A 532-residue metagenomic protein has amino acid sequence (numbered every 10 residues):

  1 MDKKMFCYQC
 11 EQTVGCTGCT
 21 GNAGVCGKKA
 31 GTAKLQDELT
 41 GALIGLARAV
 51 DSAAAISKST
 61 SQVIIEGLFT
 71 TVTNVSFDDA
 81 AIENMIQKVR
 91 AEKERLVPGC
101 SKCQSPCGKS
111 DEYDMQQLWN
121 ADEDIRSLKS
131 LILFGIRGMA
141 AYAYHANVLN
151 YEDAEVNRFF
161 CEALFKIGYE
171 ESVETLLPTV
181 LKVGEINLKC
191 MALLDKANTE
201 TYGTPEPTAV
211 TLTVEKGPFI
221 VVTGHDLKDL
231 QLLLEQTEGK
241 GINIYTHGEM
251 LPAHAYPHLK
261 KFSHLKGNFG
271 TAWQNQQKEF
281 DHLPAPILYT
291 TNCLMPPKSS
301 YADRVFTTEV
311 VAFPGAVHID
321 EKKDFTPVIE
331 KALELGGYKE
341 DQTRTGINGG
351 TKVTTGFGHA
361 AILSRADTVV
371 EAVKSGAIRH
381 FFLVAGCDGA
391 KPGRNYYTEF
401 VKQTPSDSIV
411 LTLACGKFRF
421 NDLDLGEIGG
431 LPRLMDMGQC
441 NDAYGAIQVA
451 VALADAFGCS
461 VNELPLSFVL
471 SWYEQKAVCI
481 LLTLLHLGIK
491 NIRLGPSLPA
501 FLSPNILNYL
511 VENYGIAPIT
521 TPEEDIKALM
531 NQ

Functional and structural regions predicted by a protein language model:
D2-D37, G41-G45, C103, P178 (+1 more regions): Anaerobic metallocofactor- and corrinoid-dependent redox/one-carbon enzyme cores, especially those from methanogenesis
I44-T201: Electropositive, gly/pro-rich neighborhoods at or near active sites that engage anionic ligands
